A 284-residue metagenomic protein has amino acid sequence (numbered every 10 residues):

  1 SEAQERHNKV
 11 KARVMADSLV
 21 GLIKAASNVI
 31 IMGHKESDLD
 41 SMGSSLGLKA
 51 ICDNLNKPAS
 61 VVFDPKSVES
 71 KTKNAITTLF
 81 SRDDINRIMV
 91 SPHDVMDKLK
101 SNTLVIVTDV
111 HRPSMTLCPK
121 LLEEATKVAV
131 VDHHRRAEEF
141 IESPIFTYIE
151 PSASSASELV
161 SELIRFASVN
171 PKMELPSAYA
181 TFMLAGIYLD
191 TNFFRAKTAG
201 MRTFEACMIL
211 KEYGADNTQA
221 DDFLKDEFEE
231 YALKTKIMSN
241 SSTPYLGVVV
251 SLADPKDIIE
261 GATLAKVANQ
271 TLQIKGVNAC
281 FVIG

Functional and structural regions predicted by a protein language model:
S1-K11: Helix-enriched interaction subdomains in cytosolic or periplasmic regions, typified by TIR/SEFIR signaling/NADase cores
K11-S37, S41-I88, P92-L104, L189-G284: Hydrophobic helix-and-loop "lid/oligomerization" segment in the mid-to-C-terminal part of catalytic domains
H34-K35, P65, T108-H111, V131-H134 (+3 more regions): Fold-independent oxyanion-binding glycine-rich loops and adjacent beta-strand/coil segments at enzyme active sites
M42-S44, T72-T77, C118-P119, F140-S143 (+1 more regions): Short acidic, glycine/serine/threonine-rich loops at helix termini
T77-R82, E124, T147-I149: Short, hinge-like loop/turn segments at secondary-structure boundaries
I88-S143: Active-site cofactor/cluster-binding pocket
I106, A129-V131, F146-I149, V249 (+1 more regions): Hydrophobic/aromatic beta-strand patches that form the interior of the parallel beta-sheet core in alpha/beta enzyme
H133-A206: Short alpha-helices
